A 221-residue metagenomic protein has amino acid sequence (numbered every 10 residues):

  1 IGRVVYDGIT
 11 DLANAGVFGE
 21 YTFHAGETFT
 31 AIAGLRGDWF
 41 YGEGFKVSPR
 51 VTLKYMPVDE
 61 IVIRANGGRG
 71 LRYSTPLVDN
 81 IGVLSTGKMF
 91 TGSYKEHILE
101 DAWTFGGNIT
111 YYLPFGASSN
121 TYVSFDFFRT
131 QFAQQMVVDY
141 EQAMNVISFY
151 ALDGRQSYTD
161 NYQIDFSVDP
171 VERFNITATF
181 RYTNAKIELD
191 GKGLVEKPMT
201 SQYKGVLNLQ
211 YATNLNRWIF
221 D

Functional and structural regions predicted by a protein language model:
I1-A31, G67, Y150-D165: Outer-membrane beta-barrel transmembrane domain signature of Gram-negative proteins, especially the mid-to-C-terminal
I1-V5, E43-P49, P76-G82, M89-T91 (+3 more regions): Outer-membrane beta-barrel translocator domains and adjoining extracellular loop/strand segments of Gram-negative
V5-A13, W39-F45, S85, K95-D101 (+2 more regions): Replace "Gram-negative outer membrane beta-barrel proteins" with "bacterial and organellar outer membrane beta-barrel
A13-A15, L35-Y41, G67-Y73, G82 (+4 more regions): Transmembrane beta-strands of outer-membrane beta-barrel pores
A13-G19, A31-L35, V47-L53, S93 (+3 more regions): Hydrophobic, lipid-facing positions within transmembrane beta-strands of outer-membrane proteins
Y21-F23, G37, F45, Y55 (+4 more regions): Residue-level signature of outer-membrane beta-barrel architecture
H24-T28, V123, F128-Q131, L152-D221: Gram-negative outer-membrane beta-barrel transporters
M56, V62-R64, I98-D153, Y158: Membrane-embedded beta-barrel scaffold of Gram-negative outer-membrane proteins
